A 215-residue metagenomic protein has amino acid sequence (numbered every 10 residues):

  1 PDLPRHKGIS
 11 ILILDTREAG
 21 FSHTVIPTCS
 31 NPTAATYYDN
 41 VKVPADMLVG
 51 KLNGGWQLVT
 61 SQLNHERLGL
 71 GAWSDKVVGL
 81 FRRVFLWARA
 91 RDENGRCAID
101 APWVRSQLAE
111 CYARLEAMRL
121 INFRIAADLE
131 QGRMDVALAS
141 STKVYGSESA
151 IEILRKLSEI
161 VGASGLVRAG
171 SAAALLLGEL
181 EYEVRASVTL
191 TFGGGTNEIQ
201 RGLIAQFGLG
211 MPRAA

Functional and structural regions predicted by a protein language model:
P1-R89, E93, Q206, M211-A215: FAD-binding core of flavoproteins
N64-A215: Alpha-helical interface subdomain recognition
